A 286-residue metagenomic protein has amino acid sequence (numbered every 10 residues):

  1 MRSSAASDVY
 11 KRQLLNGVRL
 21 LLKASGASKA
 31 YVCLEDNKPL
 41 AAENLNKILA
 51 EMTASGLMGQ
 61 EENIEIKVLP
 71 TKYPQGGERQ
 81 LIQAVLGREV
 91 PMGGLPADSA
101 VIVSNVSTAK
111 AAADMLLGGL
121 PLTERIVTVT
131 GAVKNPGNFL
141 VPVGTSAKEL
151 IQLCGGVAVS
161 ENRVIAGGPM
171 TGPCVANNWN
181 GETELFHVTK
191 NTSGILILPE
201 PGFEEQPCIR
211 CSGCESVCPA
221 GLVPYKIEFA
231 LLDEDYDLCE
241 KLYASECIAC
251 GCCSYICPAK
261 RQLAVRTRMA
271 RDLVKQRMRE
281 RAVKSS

Functional and structural regions predicted by a protein language model:
M1-A6, Y10: Single conserved hydrophobic/aromatic residue that forms the stacking wall/gate of nucleotide- or nucleobase-binding
K11-A24: Alpha-helical scaffold segments that flank or form the walls of functional sites
L22-L34, E161-N162, Y225: Glycine-rich phosphate/pyrophosphate-binding loops and their adjacent beta-strand/loop elements at enzyme active sites
S28-A147, L153-A158, G168: Hydrophobic alpha-helical positions that pack around
K38-N46, V175-L185, P258: Short glycine/threonine-rich loop-to-helix capping motif typified by GTGT followed within a few residues by an Asp-Pro
P74, L81-V85, L117-G119, G155-I209: Active-site gating/interface segments in enzymes
N191-E205, G213-E215, P219-S286: Ferredoxin-type iron-sulfur electron-transfer modules in oxidoreductases and energy-metabolism complexes
